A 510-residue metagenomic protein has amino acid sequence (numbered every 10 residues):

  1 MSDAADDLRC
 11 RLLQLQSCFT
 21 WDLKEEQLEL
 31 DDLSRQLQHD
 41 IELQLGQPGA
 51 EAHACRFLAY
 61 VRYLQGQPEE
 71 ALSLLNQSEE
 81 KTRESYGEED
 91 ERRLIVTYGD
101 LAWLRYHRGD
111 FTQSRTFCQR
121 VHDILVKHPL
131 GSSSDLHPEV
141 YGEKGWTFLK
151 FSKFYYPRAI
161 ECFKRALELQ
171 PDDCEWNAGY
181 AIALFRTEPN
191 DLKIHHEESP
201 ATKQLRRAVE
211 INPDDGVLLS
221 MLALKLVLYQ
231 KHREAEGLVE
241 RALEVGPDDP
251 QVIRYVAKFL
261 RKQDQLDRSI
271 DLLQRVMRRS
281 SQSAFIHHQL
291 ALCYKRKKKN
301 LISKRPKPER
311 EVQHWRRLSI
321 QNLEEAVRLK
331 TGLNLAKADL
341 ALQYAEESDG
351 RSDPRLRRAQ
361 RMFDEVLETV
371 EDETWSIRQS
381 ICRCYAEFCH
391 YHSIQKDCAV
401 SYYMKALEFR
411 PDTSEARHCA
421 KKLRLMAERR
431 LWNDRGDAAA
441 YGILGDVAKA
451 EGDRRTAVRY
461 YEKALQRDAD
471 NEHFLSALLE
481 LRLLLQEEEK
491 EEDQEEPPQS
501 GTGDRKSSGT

Functional and structural regions predicted by a protein language model:
D40-Q47, K81-R92, I124-H137, R207-I211 (+4 more regions): Flexible helix-coil transition and linker loops at the boundaries of alpha-helical arrays
Q44, S78, V121, A166 (+8 more regions): Canonical positions in the second alpha-helix
G49, P171, P213, P247 (+7 more regions): Short coil turns that delineate tetratricopeptide repeat
A54, W176, L218, V252 (+7 more regions): TPR alpha-solenoid repeat register
Y60, W103, K144-F151, I182 (+10 more regions): Residue-level recognition of tetratricopeptide repeat
Q65, R108, F151-K153, T187 (+10 more regions): Structural motif corresponding to the intra-repeat A-B loop/turn of tetratricopeptide repeats
